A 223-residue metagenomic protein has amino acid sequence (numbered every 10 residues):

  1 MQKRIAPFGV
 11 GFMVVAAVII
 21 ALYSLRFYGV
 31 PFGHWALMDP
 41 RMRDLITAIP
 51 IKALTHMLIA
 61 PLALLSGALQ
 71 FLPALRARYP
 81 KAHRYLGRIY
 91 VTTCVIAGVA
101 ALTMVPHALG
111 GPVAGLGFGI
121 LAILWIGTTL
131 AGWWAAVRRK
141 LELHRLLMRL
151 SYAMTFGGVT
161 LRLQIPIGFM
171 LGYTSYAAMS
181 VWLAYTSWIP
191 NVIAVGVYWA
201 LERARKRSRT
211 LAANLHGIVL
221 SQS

Functional and structural regions predicted by a protein language model:
M1-S223: Alpha-helical membrane insertion/targeting regions
